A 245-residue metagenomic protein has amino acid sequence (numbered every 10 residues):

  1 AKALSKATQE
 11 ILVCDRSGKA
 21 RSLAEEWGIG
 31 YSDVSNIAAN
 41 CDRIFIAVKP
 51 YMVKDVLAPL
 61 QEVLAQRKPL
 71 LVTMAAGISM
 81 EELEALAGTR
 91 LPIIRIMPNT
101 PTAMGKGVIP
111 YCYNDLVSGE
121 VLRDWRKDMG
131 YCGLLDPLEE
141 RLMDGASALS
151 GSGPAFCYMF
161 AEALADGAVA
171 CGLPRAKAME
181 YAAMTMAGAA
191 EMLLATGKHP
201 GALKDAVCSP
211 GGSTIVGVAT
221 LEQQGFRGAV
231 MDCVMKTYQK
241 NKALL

Functional and structural regions predicted by a protein language model:
A1-R43, K106-G107, V169-C171: NAD(P)+-binding Rossmann beta1-loop-alpha1 motif at the extreme N-terminus of oxidoreductases
I11, R21, V53, P174-Y181 (+2 more regions): Small-residue helix-packing motif on alpha-helices
G18, W27, S35-Y111, D115: Rossmann-like NAD(P)(H) cofactor-binding subdomain of soluble oxidoreductases
A75-I78, P98-T102, S150, M184-M186 (+1 more regions): Glycine-rich beta-alpha junction loops
E82-P92, V108-A146, C157-A195, K240: Internal alpha-helical scaffold of NAD(P)-dependent oxidoreductase catalytic cores
I93-I94, M143-A148, P200-D205: Short pre-catalytic strand/loop immediately N-terminal to key active-site residues, enriched for Gly-Thr
G153: Aromatic-residue-lined binding/catalytic grooves and analogous aromatic/hydrophobic interfacial grooves in multimeric
A183-L245: NAD(P)-dependent Rossmann-like dehydrogenase/reductase catalytic/cofactor-binding core
